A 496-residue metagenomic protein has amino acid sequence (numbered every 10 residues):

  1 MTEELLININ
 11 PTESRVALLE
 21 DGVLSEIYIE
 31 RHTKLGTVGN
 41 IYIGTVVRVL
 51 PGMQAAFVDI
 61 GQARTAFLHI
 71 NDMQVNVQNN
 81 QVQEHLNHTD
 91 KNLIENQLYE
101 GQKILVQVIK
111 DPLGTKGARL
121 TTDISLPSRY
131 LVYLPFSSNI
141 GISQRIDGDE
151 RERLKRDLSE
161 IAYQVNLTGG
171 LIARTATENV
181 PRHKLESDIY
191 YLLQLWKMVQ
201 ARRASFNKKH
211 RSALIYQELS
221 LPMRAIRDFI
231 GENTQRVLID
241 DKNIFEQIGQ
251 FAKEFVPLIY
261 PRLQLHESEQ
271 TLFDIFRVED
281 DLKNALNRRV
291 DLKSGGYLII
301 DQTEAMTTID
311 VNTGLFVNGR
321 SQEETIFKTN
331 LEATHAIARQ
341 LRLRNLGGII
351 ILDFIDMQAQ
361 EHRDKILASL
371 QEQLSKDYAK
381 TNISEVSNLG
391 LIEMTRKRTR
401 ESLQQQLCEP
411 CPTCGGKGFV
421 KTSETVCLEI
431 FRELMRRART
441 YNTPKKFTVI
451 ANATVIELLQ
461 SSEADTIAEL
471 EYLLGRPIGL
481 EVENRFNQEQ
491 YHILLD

Functional and structural regions predicted by a protein language model:
M1-T121: Charged, low-complexity terminal tails
T2-L5, S25-T37, H88-N96, L113-L120 (+8 more regions): Active-site phosphate-binding and catalytic loops of NTP-dependent enzymes
I29, T33-M53, N87-P112, E152-I161 (+4 more regions): Phosphate-interacting basic helix/loop segments used at nucleotide- and nucleic-acid interfaces
G52-A56, I60, R64-T65, V108-L134 (+2 more regions): Conserved glycine-centered short motifs in functionally critical loops
H69-N71, Q250-D280, N284-R289, K293-L331: Metal-dependent catalytic core segments for phosphate chemistry
N96-K116, L120-N166: Gly/lys/ser-thr-rich phosphate-binding loops in alpha/beta enzymes that coordinate phosphoanhydride or phosphate groups
E100-I104, G170, K209-R211, R262 (+2 more regions): Loop/turn-to-beta-strand initiation segments
N139-A252, L258-E279, R400-D496: Charged, low-complexity intrinsically disordered tails
